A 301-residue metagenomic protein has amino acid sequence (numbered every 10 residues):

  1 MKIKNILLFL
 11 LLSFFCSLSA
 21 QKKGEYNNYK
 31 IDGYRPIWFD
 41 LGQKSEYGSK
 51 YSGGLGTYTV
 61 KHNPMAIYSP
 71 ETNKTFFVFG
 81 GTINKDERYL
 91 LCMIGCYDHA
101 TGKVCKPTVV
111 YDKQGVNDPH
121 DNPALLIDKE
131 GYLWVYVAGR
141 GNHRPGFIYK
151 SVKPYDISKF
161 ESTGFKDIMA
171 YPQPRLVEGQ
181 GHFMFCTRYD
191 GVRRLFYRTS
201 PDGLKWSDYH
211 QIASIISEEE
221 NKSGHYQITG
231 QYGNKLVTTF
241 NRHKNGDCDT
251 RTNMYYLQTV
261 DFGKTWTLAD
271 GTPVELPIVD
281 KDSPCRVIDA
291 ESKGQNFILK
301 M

Functional and structural regions predicted by a protein language model:
M1-K22: Bacterial Sec-dependent N-terminal signal peptides
K22-M301: Extracellular, repeat-based ectodomains that mediate carbohydrate processing or recognition
